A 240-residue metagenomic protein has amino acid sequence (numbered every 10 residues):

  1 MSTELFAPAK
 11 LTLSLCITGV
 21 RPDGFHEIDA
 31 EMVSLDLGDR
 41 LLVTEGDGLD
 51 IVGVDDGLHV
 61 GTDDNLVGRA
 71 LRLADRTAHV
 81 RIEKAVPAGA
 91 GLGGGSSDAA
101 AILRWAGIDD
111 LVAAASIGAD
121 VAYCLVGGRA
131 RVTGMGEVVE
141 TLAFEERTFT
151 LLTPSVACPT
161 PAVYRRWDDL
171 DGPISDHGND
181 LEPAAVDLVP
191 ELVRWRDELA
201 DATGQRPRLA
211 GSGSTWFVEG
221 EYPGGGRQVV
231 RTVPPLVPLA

Functional and structural regions predicted by a protein language model:
M1-A90, T153: ATP-binding N-lobe of GHMP and related small-molecule kinases
T3-F6, S14-C16, V20-A30, D109-R208 (+1 more regions): ATP-dependent small-molecule kinase catalytic core of the GHMP/sugar-kinase superfamily and closely related
L66, D98, E191: Charged catalytic carboxylate motif
V67-A70, L103, V189, T215-E219: Short, hydrophobic beta-strand segments that form beta-sheet elements in well-ordered domains
P87-G89, A122-Y123, S214-F217: Short, active-site-adjacent cap segments at secondary-structure transitions
A90-A115: DPxDG-like acidic metal-binding loop motif
G94-G95, L209-S214: Glycine-rich beta-strand-to-loop/alpha-helix junction loops that act as flexible
